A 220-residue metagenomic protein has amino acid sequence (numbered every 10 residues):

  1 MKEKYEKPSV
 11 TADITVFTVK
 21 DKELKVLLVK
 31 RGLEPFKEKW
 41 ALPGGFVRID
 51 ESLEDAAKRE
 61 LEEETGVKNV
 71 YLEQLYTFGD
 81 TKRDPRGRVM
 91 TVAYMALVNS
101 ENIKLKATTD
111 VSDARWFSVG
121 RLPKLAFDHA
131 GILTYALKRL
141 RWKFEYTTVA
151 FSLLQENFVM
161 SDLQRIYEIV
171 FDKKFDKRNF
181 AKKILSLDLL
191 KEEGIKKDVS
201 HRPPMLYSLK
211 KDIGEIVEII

Functional and structural regions predicted by a protein language model:
M1, V19-K20, V26-V29, E54-K58 (+3 more regions): Core subunits and conserved enzymes of cellular information-processing and envelope-translocation systems across
K2-W40: N-terminal strand-loop-strand
G44-E73, Y94, L163: The catalytic Nudix box helix
K68-Y71, R88-R121: Contiguous mid-protein beta-loop-alpha structural module that forms a pocket-lining wall or clamp of enzyme active
K82-I103, L137, M205-I213: Active-site-adjacent beta-strand/loop module that shapes the phosphate/pyrophosphate-binding cleft
L105-R139, L153-S161, N179-D188: NUDIX/MutT-family hydrolases
R165-K174: Short helix-coil junctions and helix-kink-helix linkers
E192-I220: Long, intrinsically disordered, low-complexity Ser/Thr/Pro-rich regulatory/activation regions of nuclear proteins
